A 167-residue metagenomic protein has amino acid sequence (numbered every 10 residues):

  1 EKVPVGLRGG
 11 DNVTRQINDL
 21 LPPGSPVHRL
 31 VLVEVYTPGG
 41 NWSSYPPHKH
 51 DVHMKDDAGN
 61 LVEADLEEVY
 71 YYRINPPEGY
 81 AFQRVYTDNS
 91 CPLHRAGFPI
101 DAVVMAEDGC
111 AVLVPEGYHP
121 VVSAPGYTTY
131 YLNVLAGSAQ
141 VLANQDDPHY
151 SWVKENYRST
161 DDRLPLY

Functional and structural regions predicted by a protein language model:
E1-D108, V122-Y167: Active-site region of the double-stranded beta-helix
E107-Y118: Conserved SET/PR-domain catalytic core that frames the SAM/AdoMet-binding pocket
